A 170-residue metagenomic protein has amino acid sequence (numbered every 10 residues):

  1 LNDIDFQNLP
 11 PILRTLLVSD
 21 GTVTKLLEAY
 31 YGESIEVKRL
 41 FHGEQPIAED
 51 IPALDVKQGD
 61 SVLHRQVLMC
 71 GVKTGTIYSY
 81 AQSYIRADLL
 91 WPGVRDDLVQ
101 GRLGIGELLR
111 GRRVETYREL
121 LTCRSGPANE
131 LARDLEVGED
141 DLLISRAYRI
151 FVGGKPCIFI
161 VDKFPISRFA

Functional and structural regions predicted by a protein language model:
L1-H64, L68-A147, F151-A170: N-terminal domain-onset segments
